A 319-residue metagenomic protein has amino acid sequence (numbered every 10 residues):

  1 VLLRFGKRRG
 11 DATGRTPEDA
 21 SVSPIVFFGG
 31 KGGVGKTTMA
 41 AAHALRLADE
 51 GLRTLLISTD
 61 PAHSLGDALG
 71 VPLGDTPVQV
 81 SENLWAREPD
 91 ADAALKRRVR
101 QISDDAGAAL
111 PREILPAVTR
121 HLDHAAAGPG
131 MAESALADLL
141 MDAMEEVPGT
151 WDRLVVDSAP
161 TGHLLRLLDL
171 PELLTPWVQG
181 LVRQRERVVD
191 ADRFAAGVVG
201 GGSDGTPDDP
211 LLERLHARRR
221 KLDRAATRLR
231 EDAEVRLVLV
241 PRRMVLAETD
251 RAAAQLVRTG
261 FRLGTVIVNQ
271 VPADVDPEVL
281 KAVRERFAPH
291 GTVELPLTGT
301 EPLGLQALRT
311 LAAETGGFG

Functional and structural regions predicted by a protein language model:
L2-R8, G14-S21, P72, D192 (+2 more regions): C-terminal lobe/tail of nucleotide-utilizing enzymes
G6, T13-G14, G128, D152: A subset of signal/propeptide-processing and intrinsically disordered low-complexity segments in secreted/extracellular
D19-V26, K31-V34, M39-V156, T161-H216: Nucleotide-state-sensitive switch-loop elements of NTP-binding domains
